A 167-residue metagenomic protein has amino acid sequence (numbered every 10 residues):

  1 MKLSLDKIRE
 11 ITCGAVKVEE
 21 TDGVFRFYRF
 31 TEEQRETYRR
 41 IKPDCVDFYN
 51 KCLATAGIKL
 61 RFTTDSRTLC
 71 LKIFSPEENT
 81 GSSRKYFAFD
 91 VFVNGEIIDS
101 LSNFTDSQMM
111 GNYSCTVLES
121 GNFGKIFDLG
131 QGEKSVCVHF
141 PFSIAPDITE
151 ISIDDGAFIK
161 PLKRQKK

Functional and structural regions predicted by a protein language model:
M1-K166: N-terminal secretory targeting modules
